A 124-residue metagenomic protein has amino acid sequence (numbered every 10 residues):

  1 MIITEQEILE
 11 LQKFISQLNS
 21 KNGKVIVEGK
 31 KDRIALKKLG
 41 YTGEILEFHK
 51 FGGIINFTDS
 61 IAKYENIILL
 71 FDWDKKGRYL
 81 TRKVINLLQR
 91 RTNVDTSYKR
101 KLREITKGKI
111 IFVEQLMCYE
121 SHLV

Functional and structural regions predicted by a protein language model:
M1-K24, K30-I34, F57-T58: Phosphate-handling DNA/RNA-contact segment within nucleic-acid enzymes
V25-I26, L69: Conserved SAM-binding loop
G29-K30, D72: Fold-independent oxyanion-binding glycine-rich loops and adjacent beta-strand/coil segments at enzyme active sites
A35-L39, E44, F48-V124: TOPRIM fold recognition
